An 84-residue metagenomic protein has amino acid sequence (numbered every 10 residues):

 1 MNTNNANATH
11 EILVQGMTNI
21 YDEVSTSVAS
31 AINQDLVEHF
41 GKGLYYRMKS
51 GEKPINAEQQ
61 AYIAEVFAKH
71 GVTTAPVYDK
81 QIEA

Functional and structural regions predicted by a protein language model:
M1-N4, I82-A84: Short intrinsically disordered terminal tails
N2-N33, T73-V77: A short, Lys/Arg-rich alpha-helix, primarily the initiator
N19, G43, R47, E65: DNA-binding alpha-helical recognition surfaces that contact promoter or target DNA
N33-V37, A64-F67: The alpha-helix within a helix-turn-helix
F40-I55: Recognition helix of helix-turn-helix/homeodomain-like DNA-binding domains that insert into the DNA major groove
E52-E65: Short, basic-rich loop-to-helix N-cap that marks the start of a DNA-contacting helix
A68-A84: Short C-terminal boundary/hinge segments that cap the last helix of small helical domains
